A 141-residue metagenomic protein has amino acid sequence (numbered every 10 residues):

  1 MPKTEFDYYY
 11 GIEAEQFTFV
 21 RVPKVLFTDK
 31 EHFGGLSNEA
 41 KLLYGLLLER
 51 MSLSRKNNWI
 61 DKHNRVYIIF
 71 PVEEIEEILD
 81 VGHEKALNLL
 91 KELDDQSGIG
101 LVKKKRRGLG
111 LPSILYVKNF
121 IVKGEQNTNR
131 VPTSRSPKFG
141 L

Functional and structural regions predicted by a protein language model:
M1-E73: Short recognition helix of helix-turn-helix/winged-helix DNA-binding domains
Y9, G98, R106-G108, V122 (+1 more regions): Intrinsically disordered, low-complexity segments enriched in small/polar residues
P23, Y116-K118: Residues in well-ordered beta-strands of folded domains
F33, N38, R50-Y116: Winged helix-turn-helix DNA-binding recognition segment
N119-L141: Charged low-complexity intrinsically disordered patches
